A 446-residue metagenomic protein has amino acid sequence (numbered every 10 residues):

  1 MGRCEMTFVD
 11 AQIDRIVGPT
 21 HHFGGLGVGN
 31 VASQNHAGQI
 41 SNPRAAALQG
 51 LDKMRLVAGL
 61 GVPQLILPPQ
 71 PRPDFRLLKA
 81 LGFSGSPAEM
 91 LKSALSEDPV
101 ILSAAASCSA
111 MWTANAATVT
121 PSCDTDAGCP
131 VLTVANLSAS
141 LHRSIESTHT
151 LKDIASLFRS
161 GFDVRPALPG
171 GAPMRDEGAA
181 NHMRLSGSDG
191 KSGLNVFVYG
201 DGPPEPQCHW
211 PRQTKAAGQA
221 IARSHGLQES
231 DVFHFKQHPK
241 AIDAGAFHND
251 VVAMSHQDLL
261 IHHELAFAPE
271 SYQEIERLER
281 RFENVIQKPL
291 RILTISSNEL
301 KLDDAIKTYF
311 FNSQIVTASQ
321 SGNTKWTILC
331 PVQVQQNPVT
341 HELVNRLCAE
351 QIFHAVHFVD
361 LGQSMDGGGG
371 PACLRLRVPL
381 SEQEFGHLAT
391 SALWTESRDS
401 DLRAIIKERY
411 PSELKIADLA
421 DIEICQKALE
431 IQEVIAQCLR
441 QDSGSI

Functional and structural regions predicted by a protein language model:
G2-I446: The feature marks the mature, well-folded catalytic cores of soluble enzymes
